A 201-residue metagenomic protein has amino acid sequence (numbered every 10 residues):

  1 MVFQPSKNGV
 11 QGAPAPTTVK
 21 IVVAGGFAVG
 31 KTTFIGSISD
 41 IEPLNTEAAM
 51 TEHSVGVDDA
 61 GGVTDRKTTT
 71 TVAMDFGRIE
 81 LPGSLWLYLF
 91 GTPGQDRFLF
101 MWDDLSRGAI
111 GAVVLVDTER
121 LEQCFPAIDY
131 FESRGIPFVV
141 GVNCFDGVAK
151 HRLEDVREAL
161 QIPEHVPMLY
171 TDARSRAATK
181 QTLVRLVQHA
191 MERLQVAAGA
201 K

Functional and structural regions predicted by a protein language model:
V2-T64, T68, G77-Y88: Conserved G1/Walker A P-loop phosphate-binding module
R78, R97, T179-L183: Flexible phosphate-sensing "switch/lid" loops adjacent to ATP/NTP-binding sites across phosphate-transfer
L89-T92, A112-D117, V140-C144, Y170-T171: Conserved beta-strand segments of the P-loop GTPase G domain that flank and frequently precede/overlap
Q95-R120, D129-R134: Inter-motif core of Ras-like GTPase G domains
Q123-F125: Active-site-adjacent beta->alpha loops and helix N-cap segments on the catalytic face of soluble alpha/beta enzymes
A127-Y130, D155-V156: A general structural detector for well-ordered alpha-helical segments in enzyme core domains, enriched
R134-P137, H165: A short helix->loop->beta-strand "cap" motif at the edges of active sites that frequently abuts
D146-K201: Canonical P-loop GTPase G-domain recognition
